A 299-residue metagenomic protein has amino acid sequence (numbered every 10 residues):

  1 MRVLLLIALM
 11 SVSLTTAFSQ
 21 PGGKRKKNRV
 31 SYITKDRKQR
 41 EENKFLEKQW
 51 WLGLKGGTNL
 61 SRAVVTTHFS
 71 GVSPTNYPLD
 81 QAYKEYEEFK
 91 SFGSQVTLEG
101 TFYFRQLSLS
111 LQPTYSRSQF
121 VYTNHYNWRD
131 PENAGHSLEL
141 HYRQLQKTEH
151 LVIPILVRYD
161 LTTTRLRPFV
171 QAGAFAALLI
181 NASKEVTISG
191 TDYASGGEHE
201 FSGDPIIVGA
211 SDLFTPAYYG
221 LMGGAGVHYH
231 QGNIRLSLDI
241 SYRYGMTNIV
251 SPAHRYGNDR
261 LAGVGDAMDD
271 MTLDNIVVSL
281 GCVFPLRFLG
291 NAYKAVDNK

Functional and structural regions predicted by a protein language model:
M1-K26, L280-L286, K299: Bacterial Sec-dependent N-terminal signal peptides
Q20-F92, P285, K299: Short glycine/proline- and aromatic-enriched beta-strand/turn motifs that initiate or cap beta-hairpins
D36-N43, L60-R62, F104-Q106, V157-T163 (+4 more regions): Outer-membrane beta-barrel proteins
L46-L52, R105-L111, L151, T164-P168 (+2 more regions): Outer-envelope beta-barrel architecture signal
L54-T58, S94-F104, P113-Y115, I153-Y159 (+4 more regions): Residues on the lipid-exposed face of transmembrane beta-strands in outer-membrane beta-barrel proteins
A63-S91, R117-L151, L179-Y218, I249-N258 (+1 more regions): Extracellular/periplasm-exposed beta-strand and loop segments of Gram-negative cell-envelope proteins, dominated by
H141-N181: Hydrophobic, well-structured mid-protein blocks that either form specific transmembrane helices
L213, Y218-G226, H230-K299: Predominantly the C-terminal beta-signal and adjacent terminal strand-loop region of outer-membrane beta-barrel
